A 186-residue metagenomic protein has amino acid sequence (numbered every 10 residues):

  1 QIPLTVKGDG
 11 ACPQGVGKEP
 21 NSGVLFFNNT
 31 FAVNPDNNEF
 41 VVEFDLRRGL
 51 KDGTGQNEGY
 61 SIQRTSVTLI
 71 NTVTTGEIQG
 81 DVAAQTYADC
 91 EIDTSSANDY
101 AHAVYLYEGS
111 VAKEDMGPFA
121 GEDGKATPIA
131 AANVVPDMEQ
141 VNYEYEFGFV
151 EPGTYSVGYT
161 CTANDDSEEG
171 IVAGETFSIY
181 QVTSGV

Functional and structural regions predicted by a protein language model:
Q1-V186: A short, solvent-exposed, low-complexity linear motif enriched for acidic/polar residues with Pro/Gly/Ser/Thr
